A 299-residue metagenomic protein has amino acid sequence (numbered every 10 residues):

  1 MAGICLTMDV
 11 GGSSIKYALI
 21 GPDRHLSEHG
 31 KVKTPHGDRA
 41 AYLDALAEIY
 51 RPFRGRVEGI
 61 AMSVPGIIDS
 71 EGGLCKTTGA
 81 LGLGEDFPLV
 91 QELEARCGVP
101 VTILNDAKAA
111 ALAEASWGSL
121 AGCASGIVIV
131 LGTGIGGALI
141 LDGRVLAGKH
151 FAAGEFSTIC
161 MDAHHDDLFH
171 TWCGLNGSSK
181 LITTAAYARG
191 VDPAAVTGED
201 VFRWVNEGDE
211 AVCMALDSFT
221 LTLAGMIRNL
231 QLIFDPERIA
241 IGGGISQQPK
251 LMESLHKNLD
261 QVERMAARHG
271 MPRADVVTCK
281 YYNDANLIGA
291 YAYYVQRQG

Functional and structural regions predicted by a protein language model:
M1-G59, S70-G72, L93-V99, S116-C123 (+1 more regions): ATP-binding/phosphotransfer module of carbohydrate and carboxylate kinases, centering on a glycine-rich
G21, V64, L141-D142: A cytosolic small-molecule/anion-sensing beta-strand core signal
G30-V32, G79, K149: Short hydrophobic alpha-helix segments
K33-P35, L83, A152-E155: A short acidic/small-residue loop/turn micro-motif
G73-D86: A charged helix-plus-loop insertion that forms the helical arch/lid used to bind and gate nucleic-acid substrates
V101-N105: General beta-strand structural signal in soluble alpha/beta enzymes
D106, G132, A290: Active-site glycine-centered loops adjacent to acidic/histidine catalytic or metal-binding residues that shape
A121-N176: Glycine-rich phosphate-binding loop of actin/hexokinase-like ATP-binding domains
